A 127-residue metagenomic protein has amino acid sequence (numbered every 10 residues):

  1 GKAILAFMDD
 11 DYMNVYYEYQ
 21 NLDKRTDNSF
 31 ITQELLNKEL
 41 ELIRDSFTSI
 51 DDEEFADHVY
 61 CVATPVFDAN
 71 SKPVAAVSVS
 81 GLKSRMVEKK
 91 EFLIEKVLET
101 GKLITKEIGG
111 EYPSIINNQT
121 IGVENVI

Functional and structural regions predicted by a protein language model:
G1-F55: Short, solvent-exposed recognition segments
Q33, H58, A75-I127: Juxtadomain coupling helices with adjacent low-complexity linkers
V66-A69: Sensor-regulatory modules in signal-transduction proteins
